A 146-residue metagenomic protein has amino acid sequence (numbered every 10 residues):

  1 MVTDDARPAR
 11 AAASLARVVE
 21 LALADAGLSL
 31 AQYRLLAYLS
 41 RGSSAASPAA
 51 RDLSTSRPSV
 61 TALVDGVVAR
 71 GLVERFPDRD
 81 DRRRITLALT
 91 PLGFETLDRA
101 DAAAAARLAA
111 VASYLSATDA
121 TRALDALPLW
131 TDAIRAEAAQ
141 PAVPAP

Functional and structural regions predicted by a protein language model:
M1-A26, L89, T118, I134 (+1 more regions): N-terminal leader segment of winged-helix/HTH proteins
A9-A12, S40-S43, T90, L124-T131: Generic structural concept
A11-L15, V19-A22, L53, T96 (+3 more regions): Alpha-helical linker/hinge and terminal dimerization helices associated with HTH transcriptional regulators
R17-S59: N-terminal helix-turn-helix DNA-binding core of bacterial DNA-binding proteins
G42-A45, G66-R70, A133: Amphipathic alpha-helical interaction surfaces
G66-P128: Charged, amphipathic alpha-helical coiled-coil/dimerization segments
